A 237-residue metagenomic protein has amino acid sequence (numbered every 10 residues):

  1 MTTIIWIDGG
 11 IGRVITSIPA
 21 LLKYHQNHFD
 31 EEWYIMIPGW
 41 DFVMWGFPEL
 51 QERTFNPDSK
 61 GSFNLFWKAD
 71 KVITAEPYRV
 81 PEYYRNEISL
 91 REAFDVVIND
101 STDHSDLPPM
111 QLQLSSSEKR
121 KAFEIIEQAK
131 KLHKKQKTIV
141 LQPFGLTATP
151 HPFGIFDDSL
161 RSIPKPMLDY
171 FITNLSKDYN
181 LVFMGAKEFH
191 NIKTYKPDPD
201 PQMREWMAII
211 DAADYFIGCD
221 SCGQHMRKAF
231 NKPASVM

Functional and structural regions predicted by a protein language model:
T2-R91, E205-A208, G223-M226: Active-site and donor-binding regions of nucleotide-sugar-utilizing enzymes
T3, E31-W33, T138, Y179-L181 (+1 more regions): Hydrophobic anchor at the start of a short beta-strand that flanks the dinucleotide cofactor-binding loop
I5, G12, Y24-N27, I35 (+4 more regions): Catalytic phosphate/metal-binding cores of nucleic-acid and nucleotide-processing enzymes, i.e., regions that mediate
W6-I18, T147-S162: A short, glycine/small-residue-rich beta-strand->loop->alpha-helix junction that serves as a flexible
I15, G154-M237: Donor-binding and catalytic core of enzymes assembling or modifying cell-surface/extracellular glycoconjugates
W40-W45, T149-P150, K187-K193: Short, charged/polar "capping" segments at the starts of alpha-helices and the immediately preceding loops
Y78-T138, G145: A nucleotide-sugar donor-handling region in carbohydrate enzymes
Q142-G145, G185-K187: Short, well-ordered beta-to-alpha junction loops that form the rim of enzyme active sites and present histidine/acidic
